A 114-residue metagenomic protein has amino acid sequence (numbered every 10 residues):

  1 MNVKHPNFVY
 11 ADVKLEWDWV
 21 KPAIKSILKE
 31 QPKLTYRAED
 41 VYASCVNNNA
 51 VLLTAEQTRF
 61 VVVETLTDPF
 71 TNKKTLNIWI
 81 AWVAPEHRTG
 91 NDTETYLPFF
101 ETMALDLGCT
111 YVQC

Functional and structural regions predicted by a protein language model:
M1-V13, L66-P69, L105-D106, Q113-C114: Terminal substrate-recognition subdomain of acyl/acetyltransferases
M1-Y36: Short amphipathic alpha-helix that is part of the acyltransferase structural core
V13-L15, E39-S44, T71-T75: A broad, low-specificity signal for short, low-complexity segments enriched in glycine/proline and polar/charged
D18, P22-S26, A43, P98 (+1 more regions): Charged/polar, solvent-exposed surface patches and flexible loops
E30-A50: Active-site rim helix/loop that mediates acceptor-substrate recognition in acyltransferases
N47-R88: Conserved donor-binding loop and adjoining core beta-sheet/short helix segment in diverse acyl/aminoacyl transferases
T71-C114: Acyl-donor binding region in acyl/amide transferases
